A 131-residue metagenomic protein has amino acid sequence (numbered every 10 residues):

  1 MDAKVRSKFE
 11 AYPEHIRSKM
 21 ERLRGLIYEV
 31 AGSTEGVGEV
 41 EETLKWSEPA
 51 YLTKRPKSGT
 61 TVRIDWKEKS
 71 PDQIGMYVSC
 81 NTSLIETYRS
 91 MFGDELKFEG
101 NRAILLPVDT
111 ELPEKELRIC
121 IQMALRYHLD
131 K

Functional and structural regions predicted by a protein language model:
M1-K131: Charge-dense, helix-prone N-terminal extensions
